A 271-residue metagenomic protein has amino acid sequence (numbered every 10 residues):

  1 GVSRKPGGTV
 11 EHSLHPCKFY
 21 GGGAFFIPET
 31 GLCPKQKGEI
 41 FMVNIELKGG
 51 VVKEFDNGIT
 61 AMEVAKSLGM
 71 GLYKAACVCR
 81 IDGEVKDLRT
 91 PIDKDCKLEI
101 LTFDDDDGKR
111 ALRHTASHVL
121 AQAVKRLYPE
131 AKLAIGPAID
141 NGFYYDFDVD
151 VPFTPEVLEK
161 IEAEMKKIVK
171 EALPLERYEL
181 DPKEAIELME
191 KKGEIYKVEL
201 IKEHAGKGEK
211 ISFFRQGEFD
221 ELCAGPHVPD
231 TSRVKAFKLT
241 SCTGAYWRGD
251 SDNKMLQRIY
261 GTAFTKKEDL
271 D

Functional and structural regions predicted by a protein language model:
H12-H15: Intrinsic-disorder-associated, low-complexity terminal segments enriched in Asp/Asn/His/Tyr and depleted of Lys/Arg
C17, C33, C77-C79, C96 (+2 more regions): Generic recognition of cysteine residues
C17-F41: Short, Lys/Arg-enriched N-terminal segments with co-localized hydrophobic residues within the first ~10-30 amino acids
K35-S117, A121-N141, K160-E164: Ubiquitin-like/PB1-type beta-grasp interaction modules and other compact soluble beta-rich domains
T90-A111, K132-A138, Y144-D271: Auxiliary tRNA-acceptor-end handling modules of aminoacyl-tRNA synthetases
